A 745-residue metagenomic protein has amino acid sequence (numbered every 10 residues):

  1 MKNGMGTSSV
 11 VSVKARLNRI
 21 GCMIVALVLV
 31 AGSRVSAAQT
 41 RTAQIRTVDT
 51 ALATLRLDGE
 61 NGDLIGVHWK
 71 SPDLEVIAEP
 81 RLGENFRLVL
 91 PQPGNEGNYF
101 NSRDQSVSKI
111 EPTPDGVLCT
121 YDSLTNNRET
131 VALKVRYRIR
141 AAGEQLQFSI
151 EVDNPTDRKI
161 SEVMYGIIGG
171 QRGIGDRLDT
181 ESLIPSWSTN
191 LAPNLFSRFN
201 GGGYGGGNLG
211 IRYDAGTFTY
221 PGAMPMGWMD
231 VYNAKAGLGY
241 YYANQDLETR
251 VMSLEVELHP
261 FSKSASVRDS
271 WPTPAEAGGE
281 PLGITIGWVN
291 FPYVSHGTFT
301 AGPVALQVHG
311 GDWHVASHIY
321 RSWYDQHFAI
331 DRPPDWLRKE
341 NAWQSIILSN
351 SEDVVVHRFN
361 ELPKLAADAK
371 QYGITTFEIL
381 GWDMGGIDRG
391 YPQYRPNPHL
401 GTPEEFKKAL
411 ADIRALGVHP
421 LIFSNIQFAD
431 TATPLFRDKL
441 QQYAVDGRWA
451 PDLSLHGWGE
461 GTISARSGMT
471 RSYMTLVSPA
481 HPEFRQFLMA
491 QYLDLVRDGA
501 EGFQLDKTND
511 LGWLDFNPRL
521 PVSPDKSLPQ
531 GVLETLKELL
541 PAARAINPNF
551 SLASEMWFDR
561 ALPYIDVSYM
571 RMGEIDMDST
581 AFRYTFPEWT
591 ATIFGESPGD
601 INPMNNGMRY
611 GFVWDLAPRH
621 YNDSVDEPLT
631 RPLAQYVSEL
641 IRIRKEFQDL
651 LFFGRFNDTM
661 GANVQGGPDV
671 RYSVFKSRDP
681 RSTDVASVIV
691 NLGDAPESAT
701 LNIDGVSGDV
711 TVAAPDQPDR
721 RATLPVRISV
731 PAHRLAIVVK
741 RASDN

Functional and structural regions predicted by a protein language model:
G21-G32: Bacterial N-terminal signal peptides
Q39-D49, A53, D73-T120, V135-A142 (+2 more regions): Polysaccharide-binding surfaces and accessory modules of carbohydrate-active proteins
T47-D49, P155, I211-W336, F359: Beta-strand-rich recognition/accessory modules
G227, V231, G237-Y241, R250 (+2 more regions): Carbohydrate-binding surface patches
E340-M489, A500-G502, D510-S523: Aromatic-lined carbohydrate-binding/catalytic grooves of carbohydrate-active enzymes
L435-M474, S478-A480, Q530-R631: Glycan-recognition surfaces
N605-T683: Aromatic- and carboxylate-lined catalytic core of secreted/periplasmic carbohydrate-active enzymes
R721-N745: C-terminal beta-strand-rich structural cap/linker in extracellular carbohydrate-active enzymes
